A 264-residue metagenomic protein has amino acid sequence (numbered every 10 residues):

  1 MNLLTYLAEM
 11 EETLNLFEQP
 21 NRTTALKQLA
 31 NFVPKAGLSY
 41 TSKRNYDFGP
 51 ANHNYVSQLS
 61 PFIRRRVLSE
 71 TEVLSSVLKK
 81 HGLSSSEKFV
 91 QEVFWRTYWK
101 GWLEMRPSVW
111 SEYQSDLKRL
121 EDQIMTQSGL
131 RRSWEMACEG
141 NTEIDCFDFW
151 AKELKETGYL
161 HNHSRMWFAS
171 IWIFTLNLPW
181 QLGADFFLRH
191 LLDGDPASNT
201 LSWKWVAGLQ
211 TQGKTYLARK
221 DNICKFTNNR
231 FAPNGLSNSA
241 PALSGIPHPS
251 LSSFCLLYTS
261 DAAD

Functional and structural regions predicted by a protein language model:
M1-R65, T71, L78-K79: A eukaryotic "domain-start" boundary segment
L68-E70, S76, S84-L256: Active-site-proximal binding-pocket segments
Y258-D264: Conserved small/polar residues in nucleotide/adenosyl-binding loops
